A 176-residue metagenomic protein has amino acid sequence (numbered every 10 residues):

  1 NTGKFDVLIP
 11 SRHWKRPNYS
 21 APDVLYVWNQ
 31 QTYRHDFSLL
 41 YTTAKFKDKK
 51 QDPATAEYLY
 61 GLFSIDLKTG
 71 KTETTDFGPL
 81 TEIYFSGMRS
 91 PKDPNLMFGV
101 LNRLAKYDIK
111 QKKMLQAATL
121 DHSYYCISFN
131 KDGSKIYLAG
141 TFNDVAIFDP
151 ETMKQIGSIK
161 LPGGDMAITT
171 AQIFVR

Functional and structural regions predicted by a protein language model:
N1-R176: Predominantly soluble domains enriched in secretory-pathway, periplasmic, or organellar proteins
